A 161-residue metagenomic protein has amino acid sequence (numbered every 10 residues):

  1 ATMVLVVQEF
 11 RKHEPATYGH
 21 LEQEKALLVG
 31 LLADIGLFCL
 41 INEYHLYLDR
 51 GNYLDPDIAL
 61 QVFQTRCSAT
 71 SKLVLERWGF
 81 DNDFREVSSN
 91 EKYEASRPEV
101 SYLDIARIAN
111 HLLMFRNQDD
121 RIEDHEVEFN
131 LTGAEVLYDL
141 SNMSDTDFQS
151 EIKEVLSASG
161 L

Functional and structural regions predicted by a protein language model:
A1-P15: Hydrophobic, well-ordered beta-alpha structural blocks that scaffold small-molecule cofactor pockets
R11-L161: Metal-dependent nucleotide-binding catalytic modules
